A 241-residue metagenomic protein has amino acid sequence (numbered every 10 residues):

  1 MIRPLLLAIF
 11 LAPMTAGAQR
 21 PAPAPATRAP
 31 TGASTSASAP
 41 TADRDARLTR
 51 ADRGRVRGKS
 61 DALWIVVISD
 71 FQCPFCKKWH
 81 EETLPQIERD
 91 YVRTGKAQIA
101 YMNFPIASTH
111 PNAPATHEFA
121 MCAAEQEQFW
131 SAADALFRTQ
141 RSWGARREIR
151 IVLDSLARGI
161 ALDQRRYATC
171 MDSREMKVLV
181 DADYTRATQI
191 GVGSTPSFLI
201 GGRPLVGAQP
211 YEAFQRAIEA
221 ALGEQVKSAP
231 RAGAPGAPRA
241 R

Functional and structural regions predicted by a protein language model:
M1, D43-R44, Q128, T139 (+1 more regions): Residue-level recognition of alpha-helix termini/interfacial anchor residues
M1-A46, P230-R241: N-terminal targeting signals for export/organelle localization
R20-P25, I68, H80-L84, D154-R241: C-terminal cap of thioredoxin/glutaredoxin-like
A42-D43, T49, G191-S194: A short, compositionally biased
D45-L63, Y91: A short beta-strand-turn-helix
A46-D52, R138, V178-D181: Short gly/ser/thr-rich secondary-structure transition/capping motifs
D61, V66-R158, A229-R241: Structural alpha/beta surface segment adjacent to cysteine/selenocysteine redox centers across thiol/disulfide enzymes
